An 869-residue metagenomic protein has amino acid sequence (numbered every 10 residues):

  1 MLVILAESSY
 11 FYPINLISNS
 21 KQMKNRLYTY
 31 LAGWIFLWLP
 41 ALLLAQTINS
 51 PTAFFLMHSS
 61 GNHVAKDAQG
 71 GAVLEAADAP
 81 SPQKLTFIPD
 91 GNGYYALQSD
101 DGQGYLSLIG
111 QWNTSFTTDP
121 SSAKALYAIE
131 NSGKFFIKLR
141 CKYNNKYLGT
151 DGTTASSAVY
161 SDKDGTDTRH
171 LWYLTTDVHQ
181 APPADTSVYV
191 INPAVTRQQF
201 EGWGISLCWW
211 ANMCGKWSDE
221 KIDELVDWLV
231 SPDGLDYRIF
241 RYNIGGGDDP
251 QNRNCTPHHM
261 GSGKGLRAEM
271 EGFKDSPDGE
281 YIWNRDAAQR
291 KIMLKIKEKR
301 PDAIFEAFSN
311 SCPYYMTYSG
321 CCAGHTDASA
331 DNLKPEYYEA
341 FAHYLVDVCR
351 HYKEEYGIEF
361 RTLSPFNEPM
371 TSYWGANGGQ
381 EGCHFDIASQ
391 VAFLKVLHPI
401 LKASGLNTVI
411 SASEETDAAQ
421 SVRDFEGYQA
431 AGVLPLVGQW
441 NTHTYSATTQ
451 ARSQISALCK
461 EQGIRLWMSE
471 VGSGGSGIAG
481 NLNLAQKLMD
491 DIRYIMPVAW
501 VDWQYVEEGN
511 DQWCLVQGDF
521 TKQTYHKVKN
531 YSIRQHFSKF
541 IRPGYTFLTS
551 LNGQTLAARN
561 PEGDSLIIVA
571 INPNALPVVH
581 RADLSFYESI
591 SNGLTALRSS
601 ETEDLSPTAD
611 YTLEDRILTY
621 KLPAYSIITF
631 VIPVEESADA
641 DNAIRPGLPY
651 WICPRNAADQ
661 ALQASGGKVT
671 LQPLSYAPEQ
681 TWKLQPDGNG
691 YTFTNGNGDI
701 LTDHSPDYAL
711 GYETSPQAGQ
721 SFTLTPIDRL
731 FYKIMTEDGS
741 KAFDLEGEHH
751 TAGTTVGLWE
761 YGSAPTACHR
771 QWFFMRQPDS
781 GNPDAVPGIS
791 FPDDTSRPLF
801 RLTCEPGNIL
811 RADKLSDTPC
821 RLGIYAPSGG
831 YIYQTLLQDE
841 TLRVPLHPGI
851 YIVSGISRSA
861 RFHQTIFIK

Functional and structural regions predicted by a protein language model:
M1-S18, I789-K869: C-terminal outer-membrane/trafficking sorting elements
Q46-A181, S637-A785: Lectin-like carbohydrate-binding module/patch detector with strong preference for beta-trefoil
P182, T186-R361, V391, K395: N-terminal catalytic cores of secreted or lumenal carbohydrate-active enzymes
A340-D347, H351-E359, P369-G474: Active-site neighborhood of glycoside hydrolase catalytic domains
R465-H536, L548-N552: Aromatic/acidic polysaccharide-binding cleft in carbohydrate-active enzymes
Q517-S565, G593-L594, T602, D639: Glycan-recognition and catalytic regions of carbohydrate-active enzymes
S550-I590, Y625, Y825: Carbohydrate-binding surface patches
Y611-D639: C-terminal beta-strand-rich structural cap/linker in extracellular carbohydrate-active enzymes
